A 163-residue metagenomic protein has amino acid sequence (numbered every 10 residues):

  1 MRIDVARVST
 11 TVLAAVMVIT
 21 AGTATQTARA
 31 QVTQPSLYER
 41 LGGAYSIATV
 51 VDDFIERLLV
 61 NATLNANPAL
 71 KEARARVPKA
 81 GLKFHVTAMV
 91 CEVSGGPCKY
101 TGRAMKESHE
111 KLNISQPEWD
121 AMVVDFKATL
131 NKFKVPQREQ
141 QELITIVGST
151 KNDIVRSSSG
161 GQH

Functional and structural regions predicted by a protein language model:
M1-L13, A24: Bacterial N-terminal signal peptides that target proteins for export
I3-V5, A21, G95, T101: Feature targets compositionally biased, intrinsically disordered low-complexity regions with long contiguous runs
V8, V12-A14, V32, F84: N-terminal functional modules and adjacent low-complexity/disordered segments of proteins
L13, M17-V18, A88: Hydrophobic transmembrane signal anchors and adjacent membrane-proximal interface regions, especially in viral
M17-T27: C-terminal segment of classical bacterial N-terminal signal peptides
T27-H163: Core of compact, soluble alpha-helical bundle domains
